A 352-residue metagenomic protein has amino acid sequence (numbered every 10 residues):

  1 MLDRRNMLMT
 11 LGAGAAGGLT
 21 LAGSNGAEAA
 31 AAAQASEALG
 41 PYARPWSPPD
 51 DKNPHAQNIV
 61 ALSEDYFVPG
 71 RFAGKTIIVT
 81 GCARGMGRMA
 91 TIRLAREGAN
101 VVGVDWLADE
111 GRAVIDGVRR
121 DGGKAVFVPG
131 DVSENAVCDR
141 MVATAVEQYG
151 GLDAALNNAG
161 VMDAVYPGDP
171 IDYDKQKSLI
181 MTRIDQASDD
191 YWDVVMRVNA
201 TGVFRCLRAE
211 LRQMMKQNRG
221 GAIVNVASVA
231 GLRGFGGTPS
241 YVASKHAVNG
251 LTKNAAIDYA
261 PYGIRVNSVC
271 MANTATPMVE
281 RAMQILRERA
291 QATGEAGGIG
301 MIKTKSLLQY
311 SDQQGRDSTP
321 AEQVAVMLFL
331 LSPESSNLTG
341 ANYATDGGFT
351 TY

Functional and structural regions predicted by a protein language model:
M1-A15: N-terminal secretory signal peptides and thylakoid transit peptides that target proteins across membranes
F67-V102: Canonical Rossmann dinucleotide-binding motif of NAD(H)/NADP(H)-dependent dehydrogenases/reductases, specifically
Y149, F204, R316-T345, T350: C-terminal substrate-recognition "lid" of short-chain dehydrogenase/reductases
V161, D174-F204, V224, V248: Catalytic Tyr-X3-Lys loop
D189, V194-Q217, A256-I257, P261 (+1 more regions): Amphipathic alpha-helical dimer-interface segment in Rossmann-like NAD(P)H-dependent oxidoreductases
L207, S244, T252: Active-site helix of classical SDR
S228: Residue(s) in the substrate-gating loop at a strand-loop-helix junction that position the organic substrate next
A260, R265, L338-G340: Short, small/polar-rich loop/turn modules that mediate ligand/substrate recognition or access, typified
